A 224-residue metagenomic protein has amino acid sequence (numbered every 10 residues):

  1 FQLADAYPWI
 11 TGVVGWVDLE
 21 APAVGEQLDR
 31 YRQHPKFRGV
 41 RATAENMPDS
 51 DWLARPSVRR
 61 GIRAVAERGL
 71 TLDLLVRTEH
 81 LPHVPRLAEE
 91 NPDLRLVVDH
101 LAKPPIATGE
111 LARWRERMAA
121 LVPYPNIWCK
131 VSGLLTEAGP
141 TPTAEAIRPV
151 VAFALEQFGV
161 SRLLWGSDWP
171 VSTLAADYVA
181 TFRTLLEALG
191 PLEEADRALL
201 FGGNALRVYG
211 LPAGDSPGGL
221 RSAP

Functional and structural regions predicted by a protein language model:
F1-R68, L74, A112, L121 (+1 more regions): Mid-domain alpha/beta scaffold segments of enzyme catalytic cores
T11, G15, G39, R95-H100 (+1 more regions): Short hydrophobic/aromatic-enriched beta-strand-loop microsegments
V13, V40, V65, H100 (+4 more regions): Conserved, mostly hydrophobic/aromatic
L19-P22, M47-D51, P104-A107, T136-G139 (+1 more regions): Short, small-residue-enriched loops and turns at beta-alpha junctions that line or gate enzyme active sites
E26, R30, H83, R117 (+3 more regions): Alpha-helical elements of Rossmann-like donor-binding domains used by nucleotide-donor carbohydrate transfer enzymes
W52-L164: Catalytic pocket-lining loop regions of alpha/beta-barrel enzymes, especially the amidohydrolase/enolase/GH5 lineages
F153, Q157-L164, T173-P224: Mid-to-C-terminal alpha-helical segments outside catalytic/metal-binding sites
